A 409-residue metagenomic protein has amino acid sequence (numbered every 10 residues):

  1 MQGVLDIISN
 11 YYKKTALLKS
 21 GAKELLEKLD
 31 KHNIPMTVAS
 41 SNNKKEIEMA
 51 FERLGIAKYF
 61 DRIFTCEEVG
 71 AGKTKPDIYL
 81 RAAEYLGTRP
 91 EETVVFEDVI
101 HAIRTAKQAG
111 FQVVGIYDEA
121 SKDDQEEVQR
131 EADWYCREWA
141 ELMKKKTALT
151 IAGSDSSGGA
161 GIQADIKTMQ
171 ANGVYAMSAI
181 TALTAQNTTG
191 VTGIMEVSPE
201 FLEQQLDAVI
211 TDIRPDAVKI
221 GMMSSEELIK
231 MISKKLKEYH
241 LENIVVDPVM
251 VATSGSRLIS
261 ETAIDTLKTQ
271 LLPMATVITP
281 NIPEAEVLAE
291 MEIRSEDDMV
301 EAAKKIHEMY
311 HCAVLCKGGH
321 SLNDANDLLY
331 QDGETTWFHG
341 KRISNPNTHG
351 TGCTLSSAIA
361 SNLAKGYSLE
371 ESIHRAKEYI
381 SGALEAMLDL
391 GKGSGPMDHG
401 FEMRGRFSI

Functional and structural regions predicted by a protein language model:
M1-V4, M299-H307, S368-A383: Short, well-structured alpha-helical segments that form the helix of a local strand-helix-strand
N10-V38, K44, E48: Short, acidic loop-to-helix structural element flanking the phosphoryl-transfer center in phosphate-processing enzymes
N43-K44, E48-K144: Asp-based, Mg2+/Mn2+-dependent phosphohydrolase catalytic module
C66-E67, I151-S157, T336-H349: Short pre-catalytic strand/loop immediately N-terminal to key active-site residues, enriched for Gly-Thr
L80, Q163, E286-V287, N345-L369: Short, small-residue alpha-helix embedded
K145, G193-E196, E370-I409: Charged C-terminal helix
K145-T150, Q170-V246, M250-T253: Conserved N-terminal subdomain of the carbohydrate kinase-like
E261-T335: Conserved phosphate/ATP/ADP-binding segment of small-molecule kinases
